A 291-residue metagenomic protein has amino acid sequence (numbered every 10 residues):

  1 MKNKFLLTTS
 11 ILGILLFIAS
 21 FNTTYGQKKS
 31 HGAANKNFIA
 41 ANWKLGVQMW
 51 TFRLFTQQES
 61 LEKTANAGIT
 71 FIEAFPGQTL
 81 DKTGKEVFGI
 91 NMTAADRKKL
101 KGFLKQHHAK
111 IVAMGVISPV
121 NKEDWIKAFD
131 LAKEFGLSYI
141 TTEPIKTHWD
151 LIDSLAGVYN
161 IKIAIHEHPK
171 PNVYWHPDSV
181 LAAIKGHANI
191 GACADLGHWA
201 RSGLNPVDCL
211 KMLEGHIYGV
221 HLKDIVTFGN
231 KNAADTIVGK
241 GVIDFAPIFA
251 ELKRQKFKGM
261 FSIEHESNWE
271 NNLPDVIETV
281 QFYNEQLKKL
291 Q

Functional and structural regions predicted by a protein language model:
M1-H31: Bacterial Sec-dependent N-terminal signal peptides
N3, G26-M49, R53-F71, Q106 (+5 more regions): Histidine-acidic metal/acid-base catalytic patches
T51-R53, P76-Q78, I117-V120, K146-H148 (+4 more regions): Active-site-proximal loop/turn and secondary-structure-junction residues that shape catalytic pockets, frequently
S60, L100, A128, I152 (+1 more regions): Aromatic/hydrophobic pocket-lining residues that form π-stacking "cages" and hydrophobic walls in ligand
E73-A74, A113, T141-T142, I165 (+3 more regions): Hydrophobic residues in well-ordered beta-strands that form the structural core
A74-K99: Glycine-rich, proline-tolerant flexible connector loops at the mouths of alpha/beta enzymes
V87, L137, W269: Second-shell loop/turn segments in exported
F103-G191, A200-G203: Active-site acidic/histidine proton-transfer and metal-coordination neighborhood in alpha/beta enzyme cores
